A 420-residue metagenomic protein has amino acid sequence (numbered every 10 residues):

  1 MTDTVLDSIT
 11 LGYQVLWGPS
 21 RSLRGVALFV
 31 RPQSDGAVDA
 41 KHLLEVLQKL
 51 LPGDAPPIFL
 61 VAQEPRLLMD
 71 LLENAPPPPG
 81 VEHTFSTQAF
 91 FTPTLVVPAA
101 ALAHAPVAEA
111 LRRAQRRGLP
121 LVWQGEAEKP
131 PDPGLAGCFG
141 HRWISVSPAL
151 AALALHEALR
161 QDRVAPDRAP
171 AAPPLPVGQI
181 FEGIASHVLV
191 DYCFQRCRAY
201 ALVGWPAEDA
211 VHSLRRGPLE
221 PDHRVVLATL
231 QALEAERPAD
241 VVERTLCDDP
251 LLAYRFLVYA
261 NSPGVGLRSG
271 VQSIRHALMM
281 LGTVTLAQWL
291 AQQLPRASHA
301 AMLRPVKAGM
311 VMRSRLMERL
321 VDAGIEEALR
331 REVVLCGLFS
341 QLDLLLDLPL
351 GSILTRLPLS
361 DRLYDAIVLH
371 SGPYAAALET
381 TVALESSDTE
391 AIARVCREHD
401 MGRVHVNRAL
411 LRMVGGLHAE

Functional and structural regions predicted by a protein language model:
T2-D7, Q33-V38, P57-V61, V96-V97 (+6 more regions): Short linear motifs at secondary-structure transitions and domain/linker junctions
T2-T94, A99-P106, P305, A323: Bacterial c-di-GMP phosphodiesterase EAL domain
R31-L43, E126-P131, S145-L150, A235-E236 (+2 more regions): Generic structural signal for short, solvent-exposed loop/turn connectors between secondary structure elements
D39-L47, Q63-E64, A110, P238 (+3 more regions): Amphipathic alpha-helical coiled-coil segments that mediate homodimerization and allosteric signal transmission
L51-P52, Q115, P173, E234: Residue-level signal for alpha-helix termini/capping positions
A75-A207, E332: The catalytic core of metal-dependent phosphodiesterases that act on cyclic dinucleotides
H156-E420: Conserved alpha-helical "signature site" that marks functionally important helical segments or helix/loop junctions
